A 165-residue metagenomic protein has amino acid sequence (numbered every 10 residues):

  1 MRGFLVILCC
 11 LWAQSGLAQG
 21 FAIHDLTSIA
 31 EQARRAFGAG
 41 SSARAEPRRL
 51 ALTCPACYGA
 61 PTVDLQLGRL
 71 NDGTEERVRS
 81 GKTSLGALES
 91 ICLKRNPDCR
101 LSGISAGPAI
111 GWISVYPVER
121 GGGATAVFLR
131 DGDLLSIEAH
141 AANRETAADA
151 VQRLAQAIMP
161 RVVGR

Functional and structural regions predicted by a protein language model:
G3-W12: Sec-dependent N-terminal signal peptides
L11-G16, A124: N-terminal cationic amphipathic segment used for targeting or macromolecule association
G16-A60, A148-R165: N-terminal "mature-domain start" segment
L26, L70, H140-A142: Solvent-exposed coil/turn segments that connect beta secondary-structure elements in extracytoplasmic/periplasmic
S28-Q32, T83-L85, V118, F128 (+1 more regions): General structural signal for secondary-structure boundaries
A30-F37, C92, L129, I137: Alpha-helix C-terminal capping segments
R35-P117: Short, solvent-exposed recognition patches
R95-R165: A short, solvent-exposed beta-edge/loop patch
